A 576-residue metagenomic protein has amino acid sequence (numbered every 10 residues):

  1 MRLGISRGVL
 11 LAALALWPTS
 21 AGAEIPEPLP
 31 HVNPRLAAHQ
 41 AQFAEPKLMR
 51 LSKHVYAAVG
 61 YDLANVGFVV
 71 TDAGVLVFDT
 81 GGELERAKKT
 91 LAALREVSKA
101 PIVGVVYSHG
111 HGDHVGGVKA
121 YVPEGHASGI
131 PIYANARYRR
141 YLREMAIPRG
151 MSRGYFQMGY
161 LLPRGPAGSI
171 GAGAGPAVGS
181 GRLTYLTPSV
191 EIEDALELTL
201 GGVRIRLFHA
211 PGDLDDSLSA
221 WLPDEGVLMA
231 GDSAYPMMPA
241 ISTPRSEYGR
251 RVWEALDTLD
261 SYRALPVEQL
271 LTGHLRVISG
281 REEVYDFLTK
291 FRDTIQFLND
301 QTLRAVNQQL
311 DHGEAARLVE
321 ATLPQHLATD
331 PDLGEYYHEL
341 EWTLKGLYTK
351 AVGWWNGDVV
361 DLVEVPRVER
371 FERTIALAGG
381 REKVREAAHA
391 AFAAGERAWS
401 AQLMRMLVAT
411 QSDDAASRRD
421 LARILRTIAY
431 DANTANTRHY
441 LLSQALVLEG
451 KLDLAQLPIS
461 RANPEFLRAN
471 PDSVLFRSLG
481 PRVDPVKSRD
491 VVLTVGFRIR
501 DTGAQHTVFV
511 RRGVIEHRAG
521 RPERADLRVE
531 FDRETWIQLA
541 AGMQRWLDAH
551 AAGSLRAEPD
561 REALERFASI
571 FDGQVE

Functional and structural regions predicted by a protein language model:
M1-V9: Bacterial N-terminal signal peptides that target proteins for export
P18-S20: N-terminal signal peptide c-region/cleavage motif recognized by signal peptidases
E24-A38, M151, R164-G173, A177-V178 (+2 more regions): Accessory terminal helices/loops
Q42-F43, L48-L51, D72-G74, L84-I132 (+1 more regions): Active-site metal-binding motif and surrounding structural segment of the metallo-beta-lactamase
E45-S98, S219-D232: Conserved beta-strand hairpin/beta-sheet module of binuclear metal-dependent hydrolase folds, prominently
R50, R140-H209, E254-P266: Metallo-beta-lactamase
G74-L76, G82-L84, S180, L186 (+2 more regions): Metallo-beta-lactamase
A387, E396-Q402, A409, D413 (+1 more regions): Feature captures hydrophobic
